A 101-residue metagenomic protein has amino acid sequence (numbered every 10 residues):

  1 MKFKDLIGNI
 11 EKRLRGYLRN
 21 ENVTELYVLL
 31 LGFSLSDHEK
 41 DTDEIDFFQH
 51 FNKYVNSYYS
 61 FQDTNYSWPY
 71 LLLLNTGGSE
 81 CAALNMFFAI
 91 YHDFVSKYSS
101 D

Functional and structural regions predicted by a protein language model:
M1, D5, E21-T24, T42 (+4 more regions): Alpha-helix boundary/N-cap detector
M1-S34: Short terminal alpha-helical segments
D5-L6, I10, N65-D101: Amphipathic alpha-helical binding modules
G8-K12, E25-V28, H50, V55 (+1 more regions): C-terminal catalytic/scaffold cores in eukaryotic proteins
R13, F33-D37, Y54, Y58: N-terminal, charged low-complexity regulatory/assembly segments
L14-E21, E39, D43, N75 (+1 more regions): Conserved aromatic-histidine-acidic binding/catalytic patches
H38, S60, S96-S100: Charged/polar positions within long, soluble alpha-helices
K40-L73: Short, charged early-sequence alpha-helical segments and their helix-coil boundaries
